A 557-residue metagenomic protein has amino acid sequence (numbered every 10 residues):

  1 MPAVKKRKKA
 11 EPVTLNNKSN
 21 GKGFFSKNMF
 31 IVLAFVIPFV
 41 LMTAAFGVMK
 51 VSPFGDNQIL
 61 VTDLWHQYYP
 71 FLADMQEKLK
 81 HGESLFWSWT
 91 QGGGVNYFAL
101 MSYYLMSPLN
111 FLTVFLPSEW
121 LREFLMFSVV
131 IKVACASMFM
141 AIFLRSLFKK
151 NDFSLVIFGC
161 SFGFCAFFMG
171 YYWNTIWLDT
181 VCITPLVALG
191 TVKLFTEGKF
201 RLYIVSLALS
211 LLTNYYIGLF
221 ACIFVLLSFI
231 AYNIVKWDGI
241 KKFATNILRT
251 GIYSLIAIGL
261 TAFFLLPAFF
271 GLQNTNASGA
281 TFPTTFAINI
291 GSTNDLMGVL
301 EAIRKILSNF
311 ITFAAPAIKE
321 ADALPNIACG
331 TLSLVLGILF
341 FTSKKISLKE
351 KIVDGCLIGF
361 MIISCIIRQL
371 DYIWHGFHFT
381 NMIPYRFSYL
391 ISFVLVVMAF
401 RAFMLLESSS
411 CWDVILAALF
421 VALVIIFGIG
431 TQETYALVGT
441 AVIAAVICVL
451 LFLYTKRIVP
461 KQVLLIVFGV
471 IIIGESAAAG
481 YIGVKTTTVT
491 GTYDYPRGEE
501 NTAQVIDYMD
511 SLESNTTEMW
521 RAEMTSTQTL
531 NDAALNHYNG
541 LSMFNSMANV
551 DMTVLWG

Functional and structural regions predicted by a protein language model:
M1-M49, R249, V449, Y454 (+1 more regions): Start-transfer (signal-anchor) and selected internal transmembrane alpha helices of multi-pass inner/ER membrane
P38-F39, V130-S146, F153-V235, N246-F269 (+2 more regions): Membrane-embedded helix bundles of polyisoprenyl
A45-F148, D152-P185, L209, T213 (+2 more regions): Active-site lumenal/periplasmic loops and adjacent helix-entry segments of GT-C-fold, multi-pass membrane
T62, H66-L79, E83, P108 (+7 more regions): Periplasmic/ER-lumenal interhelical loops and adjacent helix-loop junctions in multi-pass membrane proteins
F115, T434, K461-G557: Soluble catalytic regions of membrane-associated enzymes that act on cell-envelope and secretory-pathway components
A136-L144, I183-F195, I223-A231, L334-F341 (+2 more regions): Transmembrane alpha-helical segments
E197-G198, I217, I352-Y372, F377-N501: Contiguous transmembrane helix-bundle modules in multi-pass membrane proteins
D238-L248, L339-Q369: Membrane-interface helix-loop-helix junctions at transmembrane boundaries of multi-pass membrane enzymes, predominantly
